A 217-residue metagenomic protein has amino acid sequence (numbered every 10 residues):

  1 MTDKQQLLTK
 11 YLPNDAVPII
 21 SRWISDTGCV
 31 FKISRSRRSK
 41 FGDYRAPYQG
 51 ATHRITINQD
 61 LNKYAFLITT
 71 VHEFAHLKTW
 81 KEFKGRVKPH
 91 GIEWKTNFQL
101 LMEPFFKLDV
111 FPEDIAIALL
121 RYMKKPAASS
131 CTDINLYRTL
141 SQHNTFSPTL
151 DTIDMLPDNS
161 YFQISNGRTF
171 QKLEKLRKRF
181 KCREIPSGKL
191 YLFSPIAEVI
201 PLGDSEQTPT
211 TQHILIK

Functional and structural regions predicted by a protein language model:
T2-K10, N14-Y48, R54, D60 (+1 more regions): Metalloprotease/metallohydrolase-associated module, dominated by Zn2+-dependent proteases
K63-F66: Conserved short loop/helix modules at catalytic or binding sites in compact beta-alpha or helix-hairpin-helix contexts
I68-K81: Active-site recognition of the HExxH zinc-binding catalytic motif
